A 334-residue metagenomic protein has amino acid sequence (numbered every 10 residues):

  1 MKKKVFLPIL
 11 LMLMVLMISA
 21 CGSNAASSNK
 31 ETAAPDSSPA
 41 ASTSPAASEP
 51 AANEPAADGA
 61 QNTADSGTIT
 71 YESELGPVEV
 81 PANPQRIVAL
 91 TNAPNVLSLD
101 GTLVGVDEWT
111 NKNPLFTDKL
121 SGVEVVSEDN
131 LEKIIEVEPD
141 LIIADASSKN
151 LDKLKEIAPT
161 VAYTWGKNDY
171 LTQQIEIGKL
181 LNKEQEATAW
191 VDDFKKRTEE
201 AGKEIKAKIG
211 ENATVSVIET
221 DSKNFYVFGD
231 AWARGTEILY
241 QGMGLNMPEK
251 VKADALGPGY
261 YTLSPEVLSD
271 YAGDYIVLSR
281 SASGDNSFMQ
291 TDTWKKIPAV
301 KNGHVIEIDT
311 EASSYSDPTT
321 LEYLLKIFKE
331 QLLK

Functional and structural regions predicted by a protein language model:
M1-F6: Positively charged n-region of N-terminal signal peptides that target proteins for export
L7, M17-S66: Bacterial lipoprotein signal-peptidase II cleavage site
S73, S121-E132, A255-P265: Short helix-initiation/N-cap motifs at beta->coil->alpha
R86-E136: A short, structured surface patch at a secondary-structure boundary
T110-N113, V227-G259: Alpha-helical, coiled-coil/dimerization segments enriched in small aliphatic residues
L131, E138-A144, P159, L268 (+1 more regions): Proline-aspartate-enriched helix->loop->beta-strand connector
K153-K223, T319-K334: Extracytoplasmic substrate-binding proteins
Y271-K334: Structured C-terminal subdomain patch of bacterial secreted/periplasmic proteins
